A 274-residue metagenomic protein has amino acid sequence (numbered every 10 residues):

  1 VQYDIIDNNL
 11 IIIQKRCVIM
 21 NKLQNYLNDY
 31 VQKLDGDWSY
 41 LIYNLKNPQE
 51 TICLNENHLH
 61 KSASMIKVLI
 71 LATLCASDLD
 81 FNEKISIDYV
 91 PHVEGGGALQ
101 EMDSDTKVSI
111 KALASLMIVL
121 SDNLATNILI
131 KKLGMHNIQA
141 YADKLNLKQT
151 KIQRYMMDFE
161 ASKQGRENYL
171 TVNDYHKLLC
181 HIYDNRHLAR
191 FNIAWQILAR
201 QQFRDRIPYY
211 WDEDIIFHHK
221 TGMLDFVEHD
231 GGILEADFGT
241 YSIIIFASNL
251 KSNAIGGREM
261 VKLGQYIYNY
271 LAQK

Functional and structural regions predicted by a protein language model:
V1-I19: Short, Lys/Arg-enriched N-terminal segments with co-localized hydrophobic residues within the first ~10-30 amino acids
K15-L34, T51, K132, Y183-D205 (+2 more regions): Structured C-terminal helix/loop/strand segments within mature extracytoplasmic catalytic/sensor domains
G36-L59: Short, conserved catalytic-motif segment at the N-terminal edge
D37, I128-C180: Mid-domain, small-residue-enriched loop/turn segments at the edges of structured enzyme/sensor domains
P48, K61-I87, I243: Active-site SXXK
A72-L79, V119, K131, K177-D184 (+2 more regions): Short glycine/serine- and small hydrophobic-enriched flexible loop segments
K84-G96, L133-G134: Acidic helix-start/capping segments at beta-turn-to-alpha-helix junctions
V93-I128: Conserved catalytic neighborhood of penicillin-recognizing serine enzymes
